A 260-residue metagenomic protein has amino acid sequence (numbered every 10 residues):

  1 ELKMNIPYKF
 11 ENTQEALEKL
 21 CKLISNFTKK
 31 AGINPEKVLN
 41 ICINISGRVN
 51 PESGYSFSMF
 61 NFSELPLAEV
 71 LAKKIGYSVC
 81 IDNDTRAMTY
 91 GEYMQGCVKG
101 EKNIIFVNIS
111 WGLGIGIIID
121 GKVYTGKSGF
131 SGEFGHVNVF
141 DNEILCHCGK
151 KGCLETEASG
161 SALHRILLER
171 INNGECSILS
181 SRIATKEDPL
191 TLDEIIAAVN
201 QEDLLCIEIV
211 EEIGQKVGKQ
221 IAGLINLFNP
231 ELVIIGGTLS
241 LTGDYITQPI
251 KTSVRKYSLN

Functional and structural regions predicted by a protein language model:
E1-K37, I75, D141-L145, K150 (+1 more regions): ATP-binding/phosphotransfer module of carbohydrate and carboxylate kinases, centering on a glycine-rich
K3-N103, Y245-R255: Glycine-rich phosphate-binding loop and adjoining helix at the ATP-binding site of ATP-dependent phosphoryl-transfer
S46-V49, S110-G112, L239: Short glycine-rich anion-binding loops that position phosphate/pyrophosphate groups of nucleotides and phosphorylated
S53-G54, G121, G129, G174: Detector for glycine-centered tight turns/loop "hinges" at secondary-structure junctions
N83-T85, G129, E212: Short beta->alpha linker loops
V98-A158: Glycine-rich phosphate-binding loop of actin/hexokinase-like ATP-binding domains
